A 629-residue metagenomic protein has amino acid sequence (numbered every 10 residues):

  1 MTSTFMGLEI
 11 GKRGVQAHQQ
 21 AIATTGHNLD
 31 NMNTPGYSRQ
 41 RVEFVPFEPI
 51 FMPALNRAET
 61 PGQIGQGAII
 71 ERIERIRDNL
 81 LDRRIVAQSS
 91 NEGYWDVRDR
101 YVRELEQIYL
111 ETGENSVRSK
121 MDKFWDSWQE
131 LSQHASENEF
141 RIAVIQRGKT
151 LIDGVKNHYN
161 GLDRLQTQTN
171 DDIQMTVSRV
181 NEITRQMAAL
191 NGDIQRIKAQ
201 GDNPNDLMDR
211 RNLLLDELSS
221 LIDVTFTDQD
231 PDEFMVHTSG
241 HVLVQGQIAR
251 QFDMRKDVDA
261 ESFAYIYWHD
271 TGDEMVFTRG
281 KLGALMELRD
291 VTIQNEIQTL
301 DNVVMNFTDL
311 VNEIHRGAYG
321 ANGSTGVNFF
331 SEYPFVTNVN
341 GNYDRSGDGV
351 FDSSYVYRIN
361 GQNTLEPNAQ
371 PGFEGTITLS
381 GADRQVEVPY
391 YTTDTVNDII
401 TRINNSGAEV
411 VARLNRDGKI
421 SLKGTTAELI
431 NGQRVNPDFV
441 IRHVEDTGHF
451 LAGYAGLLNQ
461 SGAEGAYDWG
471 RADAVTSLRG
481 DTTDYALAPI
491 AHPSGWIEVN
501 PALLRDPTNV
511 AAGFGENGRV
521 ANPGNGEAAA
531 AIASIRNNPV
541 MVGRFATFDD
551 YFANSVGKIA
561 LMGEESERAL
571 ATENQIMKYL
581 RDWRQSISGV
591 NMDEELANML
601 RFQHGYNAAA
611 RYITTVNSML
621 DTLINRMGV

Functional and structural regions predicted by a protein language model:
M1-V629: Structural signature of extracellular appendage/secretion-system components
